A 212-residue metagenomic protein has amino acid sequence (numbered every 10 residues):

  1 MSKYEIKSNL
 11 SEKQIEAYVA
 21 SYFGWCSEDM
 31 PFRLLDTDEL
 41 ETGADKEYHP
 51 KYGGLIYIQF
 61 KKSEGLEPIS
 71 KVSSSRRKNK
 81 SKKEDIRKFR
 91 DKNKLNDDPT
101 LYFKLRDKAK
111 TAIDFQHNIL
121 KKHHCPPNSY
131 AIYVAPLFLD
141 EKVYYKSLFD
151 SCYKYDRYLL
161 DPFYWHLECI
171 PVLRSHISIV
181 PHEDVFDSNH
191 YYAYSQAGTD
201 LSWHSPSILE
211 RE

Functional and structural regions predicted by a protein language model:
M1-L35: Acidic-basic catalytic patches of nuclease active cores, encompassing PD-(D/E)XK and other metal-cofactor nuclease
L10, Q14, E41, G53: Short, well-structured alpha-helical interface segments that form or flank functional binding sites
E28, Y52-G53: Short glycine/proline-enriched coil/turn segments at helix->beta-strand junctions
F32-T42, H49-K51: Active-site metal-binding core of divalent-cation-utilizing nuclease and nuclease-like domains
K46, I56-E64: Conserved catalytic cores of phosphodiester-cleaving nucleases, focusing on short active-site segments
H49-Y52, C125-P127: Flexible, charged surface loops at secondary-structure boundaries
K62-Y155: Catalytic cores of nucleic-acid endonucleases
F138-E212: Non-catalytic C-terminal interaction segments of nucleic acid-processing enzymes
